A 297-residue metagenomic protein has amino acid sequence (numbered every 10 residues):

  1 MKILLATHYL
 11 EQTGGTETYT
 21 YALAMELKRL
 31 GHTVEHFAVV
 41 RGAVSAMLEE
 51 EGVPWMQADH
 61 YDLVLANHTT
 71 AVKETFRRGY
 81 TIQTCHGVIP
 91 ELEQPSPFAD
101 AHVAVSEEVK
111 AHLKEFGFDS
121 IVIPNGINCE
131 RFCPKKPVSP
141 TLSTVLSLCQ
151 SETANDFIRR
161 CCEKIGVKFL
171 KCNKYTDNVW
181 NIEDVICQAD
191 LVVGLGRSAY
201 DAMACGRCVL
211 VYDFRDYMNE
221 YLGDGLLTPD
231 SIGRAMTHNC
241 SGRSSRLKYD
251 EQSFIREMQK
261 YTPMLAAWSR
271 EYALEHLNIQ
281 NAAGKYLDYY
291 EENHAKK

Functional and structural regions predicted by a protein language model:
L4-L5, V53-T70, I82-Q83, L191-G194: Short N-terminal targeting/anchoring amphipathic segment
T7-Y19, T153: A short, glycine/small-residue-rich beta-strand->loop->alpha-helix junction that serves as a flexible
G15, C240-K297: A charged, aromatic-enriched C-terminal amphipathic alpha-helix characteristic of glycosyltransferases across folds
T16-L27, V44, Y286: Short amphipathic alpha-helix
L63-T69, T75-P90, D100-A104, Y212: Active-site proximal beta-strand in glycosyltransferases
L92-P95, A111-E115, G126-T141, W180: Acidic anion/phosphate-binding donor-loop and adjacent secondary structure in glycosyltransferase catalytic cores
E93, A99-D119, E152, D156-F157: A short, active-site helix/loop in glycosyltransferases that binds the activated sugar's phosphate group
R197-Q259: Catalytic binding pocket for nucleotide-activated donors in carbohydrate/polymer assembly enzymes
